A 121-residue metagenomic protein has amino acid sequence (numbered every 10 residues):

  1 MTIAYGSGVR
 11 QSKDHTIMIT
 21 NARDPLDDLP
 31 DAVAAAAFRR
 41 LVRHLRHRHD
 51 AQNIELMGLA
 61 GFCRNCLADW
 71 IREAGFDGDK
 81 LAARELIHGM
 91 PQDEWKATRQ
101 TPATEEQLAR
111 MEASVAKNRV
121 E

Functional and structural regions predicted by a protein language model:
Y5-I17: Short, Lys/Arg-enriched N-terminal segments with co-localized hydrophobic residues within the first ~10-30 amino acids
D14-E121: Domain-level signature for proteins that mediate thiol-based redox and metal-cofactor handling
